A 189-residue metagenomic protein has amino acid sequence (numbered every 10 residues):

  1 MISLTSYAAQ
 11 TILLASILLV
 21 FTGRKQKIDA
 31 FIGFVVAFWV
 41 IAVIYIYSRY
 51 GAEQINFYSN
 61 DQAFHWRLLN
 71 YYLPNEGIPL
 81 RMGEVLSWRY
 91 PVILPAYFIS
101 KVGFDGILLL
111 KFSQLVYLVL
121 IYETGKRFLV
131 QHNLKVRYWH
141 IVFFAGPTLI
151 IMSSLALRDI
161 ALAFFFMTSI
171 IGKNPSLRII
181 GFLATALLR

Functional and structural regions predicted by a protein language model:
M1-Y45: Start-transfer (signal-anchor) and selected internal transmembrane alpha helices of multi-pass inner/ER membrane
L4-A8, I160, F182-R189: Transmembrane helices and adjacent periplasmic/lumenal helix-loop junctions of polyprenol-phosphate-dependent
S16-L19, L108-N133: Transmembrane-helix motifs of polytopic, lipid-linked glycan transferases
D29, Y122-T148: Transmembrane-helix signature of polytopic, membrane-embedded enzymes that assemble or transfer cell-envelope glycans
I41-A63: Helix-to-loop transition at the C-terminal end of transmembrane segments
N60-D105: Short hydrophobic/aromatic helix or loop-helix immediately within or flanking a transmembrane segment in polytopic
I150-I151, S169-I170, S176-R189: Membrane-interface alpha helices of multi-pass inner-membrane proteins
S154-I160: Short acidic/glycine- and proline-prone juxtamembrane loop motifs at membrane-interface regions of multi-pass membrane
